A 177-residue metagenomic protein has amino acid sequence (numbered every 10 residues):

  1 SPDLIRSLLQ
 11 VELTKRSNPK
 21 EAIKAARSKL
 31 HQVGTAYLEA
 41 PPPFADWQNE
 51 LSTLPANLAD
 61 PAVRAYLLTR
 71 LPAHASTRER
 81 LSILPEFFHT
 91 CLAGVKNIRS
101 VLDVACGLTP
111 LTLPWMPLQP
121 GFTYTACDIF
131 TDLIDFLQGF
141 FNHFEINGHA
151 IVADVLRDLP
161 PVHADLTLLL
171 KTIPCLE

Functional and structural regions predicted by a protein language model:
L13-V95: Conserved Class I S-adenosyl-L-methionine-dependent methyltransferase catalytic core
N97-T109: Conserved class I S-adenosyl-L-methionine
G107-G121: Conserved SAM-binding loop of SAM-dependent methyltransferases across substrates and taxa, primarily the Class I
L113, L156, A164-E177: A short SAM/SAH-binding and catalytic strip from SAM-dependent methyltransferases
T123-D128: Conserved SAM-binding motif I beta-strand of class I
F130-D132: Conserved SAM/SAH-binding beta-strand->alpha-helix loop
L137-Q138: Conserved SAM-binding loop
F144-L156: Conserved SAM-binding strand-loop segment of SAM-dependent methyltransferases
